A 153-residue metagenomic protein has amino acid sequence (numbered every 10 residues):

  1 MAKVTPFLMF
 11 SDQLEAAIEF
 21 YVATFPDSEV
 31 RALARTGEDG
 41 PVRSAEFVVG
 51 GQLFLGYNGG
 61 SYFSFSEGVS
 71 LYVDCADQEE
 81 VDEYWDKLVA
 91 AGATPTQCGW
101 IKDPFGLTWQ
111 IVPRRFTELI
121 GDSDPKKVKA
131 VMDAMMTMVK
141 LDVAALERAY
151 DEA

Functional and structural regions predicted by a protein language model:
P6, Y21, F47, L88 (+2 more regions): Terminal peptide-recognition signature
P6-L8, L71: A structural signal for short, well-ordered beta-strand segments
L8-Q52: Core segments of cupin and vicinal oxygen chelate
L14, L71-T108, V112-R115, D122 (+2 more regions): Vicinal oxygen chelate
I18, S44, V48-G50, Y57 (+2 more regions): Serine endopeptidase catalytic core focused on the charge-relay Asp
T24, E29, L53-L55, L107-R115: Active-site-proximal beta-strands of protease catalytic cores
S61-Y62, R115-E118: A short acidic/small-residue loop/turn micro-motif
K127-A153: Acidic/histidine-enriched, glycine/proline-rich intrinsically disordered or flexible terminal extensions
